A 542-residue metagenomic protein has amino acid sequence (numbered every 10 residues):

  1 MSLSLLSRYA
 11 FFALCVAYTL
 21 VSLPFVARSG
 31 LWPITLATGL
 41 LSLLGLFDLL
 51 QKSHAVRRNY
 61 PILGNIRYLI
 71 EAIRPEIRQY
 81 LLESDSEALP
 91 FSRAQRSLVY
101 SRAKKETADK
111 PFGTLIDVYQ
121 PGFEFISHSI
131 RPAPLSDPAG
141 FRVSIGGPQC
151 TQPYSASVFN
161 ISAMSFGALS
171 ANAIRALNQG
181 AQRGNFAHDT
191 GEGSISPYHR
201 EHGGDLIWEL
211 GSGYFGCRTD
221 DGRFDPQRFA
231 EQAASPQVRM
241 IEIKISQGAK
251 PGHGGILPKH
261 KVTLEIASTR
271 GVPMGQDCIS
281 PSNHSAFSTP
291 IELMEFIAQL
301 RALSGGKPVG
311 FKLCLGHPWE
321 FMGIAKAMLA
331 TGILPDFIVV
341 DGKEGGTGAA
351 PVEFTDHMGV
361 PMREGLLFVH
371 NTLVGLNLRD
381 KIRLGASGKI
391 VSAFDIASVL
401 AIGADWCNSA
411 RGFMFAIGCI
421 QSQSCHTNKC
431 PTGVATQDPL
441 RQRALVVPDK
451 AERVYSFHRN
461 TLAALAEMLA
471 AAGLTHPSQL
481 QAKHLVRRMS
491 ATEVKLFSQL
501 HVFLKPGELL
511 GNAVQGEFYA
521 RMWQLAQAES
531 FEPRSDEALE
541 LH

Functional and structural regions predicted by a protein language model:
S2-Q182, F186-A187, G193-G203, W208-G252 (+2 more regions): Conserved, well-structured core domains of diverse proteins
A72, E76, G184, Q232 (+12 more regions): Change "in soluble alpha/beta enzymes" to "in soluble alpha/beta proteins
A171, R175, G184, H188 (+4 more regions): Internal alpha/beta core interface subdomains
N185-F186, V238, G306, P335 (+2 more regions): A structural motif
R218-I245, P361, L366, N371 (+8 more regions): Phosphate/diphosphate-binding loops
S235-R270, Q421-L440, L465: Mobile "lid/hinge" segments at catalytic clefts and subdomain interfaces of large enzymes
I279-Q442: Glycine-rich phosphate/ribose-binding loops and adjacent secondary-structure elements that form binding surfaces
V391-I396, L400-P506, L510-Q527: Gly/Ser/Thr/Ala-enriched C-terminal appendages of enzymes
